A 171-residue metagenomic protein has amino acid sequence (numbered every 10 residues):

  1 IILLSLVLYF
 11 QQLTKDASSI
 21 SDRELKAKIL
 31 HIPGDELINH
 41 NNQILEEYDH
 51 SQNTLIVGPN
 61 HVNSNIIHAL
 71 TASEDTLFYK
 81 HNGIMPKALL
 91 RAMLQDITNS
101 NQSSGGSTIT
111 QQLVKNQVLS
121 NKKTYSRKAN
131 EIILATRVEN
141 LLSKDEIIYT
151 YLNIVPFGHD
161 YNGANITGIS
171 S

Functional and structural regions predicted by a protein language model:
I1-S171: Juxtamembrane regions of bacterial inner-membrane/periplasmic proteins, predominantly the peptidoglycan biogenesis
